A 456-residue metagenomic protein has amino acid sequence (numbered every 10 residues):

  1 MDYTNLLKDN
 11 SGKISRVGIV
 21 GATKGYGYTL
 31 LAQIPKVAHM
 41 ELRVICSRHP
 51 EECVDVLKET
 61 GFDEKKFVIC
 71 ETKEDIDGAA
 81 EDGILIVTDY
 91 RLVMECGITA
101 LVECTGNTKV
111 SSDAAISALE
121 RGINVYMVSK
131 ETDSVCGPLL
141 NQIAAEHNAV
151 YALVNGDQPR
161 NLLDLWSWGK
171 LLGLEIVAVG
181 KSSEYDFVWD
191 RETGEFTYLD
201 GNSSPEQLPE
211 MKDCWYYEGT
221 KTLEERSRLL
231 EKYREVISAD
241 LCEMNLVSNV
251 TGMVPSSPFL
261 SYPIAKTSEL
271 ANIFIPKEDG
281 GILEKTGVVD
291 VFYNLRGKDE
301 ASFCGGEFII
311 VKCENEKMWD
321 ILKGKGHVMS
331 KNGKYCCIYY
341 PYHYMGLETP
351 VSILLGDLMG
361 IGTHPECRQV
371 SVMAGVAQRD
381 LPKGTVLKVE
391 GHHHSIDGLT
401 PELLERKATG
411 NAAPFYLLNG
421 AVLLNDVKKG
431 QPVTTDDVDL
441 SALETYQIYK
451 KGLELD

Functional and structural regions predicted by a protein language model:
M1-A114: N-terminal glycine-/serine-/threonine-rich beta1-alpha1-beta2 phosphate-ribose binding loop of Rossmann-like
M1-D9, N202-D456: C-terminal catalytic/substrate-binding lobe primarily of soluble NAD(P)-dependent oxidoreductases
V44, L101-E103, V125-V128, Y151-V154: Short catalytic-loop micro-motif centered on adjacent basic/acidic residues
R48, G106, K130-D133, G156-D157 (+3 more regions): Short, ordered loop/turn segments at secondary-structure junctions
E52, T132-N141, Q158-L162, S183-F187 (+1 more regions): Short gly/pro/ser/thr-enriched loop/turn and capping motifs at secondary-structure boundaries
L57-K58, G137-L140, L163-W166, F187-G194 (+3 more regions): Short acidic, glycine/serine/threonine-rich loops at helix termini
V110-R121, S129-A149, V154: Rossmann-fold NAD(P)-binding glycine/threonine-rich loop
A144-N148, A152-R228: Rossmann-like NAD(P)H-binding beta-loop-alpha module
